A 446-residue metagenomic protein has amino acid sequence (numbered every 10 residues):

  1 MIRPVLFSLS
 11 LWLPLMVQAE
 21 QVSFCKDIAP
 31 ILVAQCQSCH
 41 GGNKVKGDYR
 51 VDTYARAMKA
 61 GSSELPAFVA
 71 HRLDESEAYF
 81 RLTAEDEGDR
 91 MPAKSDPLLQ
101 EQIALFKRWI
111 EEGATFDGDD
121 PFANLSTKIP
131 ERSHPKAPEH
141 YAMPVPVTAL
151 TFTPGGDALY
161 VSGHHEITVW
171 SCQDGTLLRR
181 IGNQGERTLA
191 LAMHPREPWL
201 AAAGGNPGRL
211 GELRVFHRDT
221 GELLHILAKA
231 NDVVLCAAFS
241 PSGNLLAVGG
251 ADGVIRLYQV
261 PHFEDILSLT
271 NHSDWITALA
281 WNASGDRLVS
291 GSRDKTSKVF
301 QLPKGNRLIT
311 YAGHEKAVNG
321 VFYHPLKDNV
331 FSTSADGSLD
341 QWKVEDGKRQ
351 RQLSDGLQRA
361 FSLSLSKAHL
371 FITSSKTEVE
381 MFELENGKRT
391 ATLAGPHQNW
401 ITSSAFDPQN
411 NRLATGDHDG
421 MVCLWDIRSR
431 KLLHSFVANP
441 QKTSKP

Functional and structural regions predicted by a protein language model:
V17-T148, F152-D157, G163-H164: Aromatic- and Gly/Pro-enriched helix-to-coil junctions and flexible linker segments
H140-V147, G182-T188, A228-V234, T270-I276 (+4 more regions): WD40/WD-repeat beta-propeller blade N-cap
L150, I167-S171, G211-F216, I255-Y258 (+4 more regions): WD40-repeat beta-propellers
P154-G155, P195-R196, P241-S242, A283-S284 (+3 more regions): Residue-level detector of Asp-centered blade-edge/turn motifs that repeat once per structural unit in beta-propeller
L159, L200, L246, L288 (+3 more regions): Hydrophobic beta-strand positions that form the internal "hydrophobic ladder" of WD40/Gbeta-like beta-propeller blades
S162-H164, A203-R209, G249-D252, G291-D294 (+3 more regions): Conserved strand-to-loop turn within each blade of WD40 beta-propeller repeats
C172-G175, H217-G221, V260-F263, L302-G305 (+3 more regions): Short loop/turn segments that connect beta-strands within beta-propeller blades
